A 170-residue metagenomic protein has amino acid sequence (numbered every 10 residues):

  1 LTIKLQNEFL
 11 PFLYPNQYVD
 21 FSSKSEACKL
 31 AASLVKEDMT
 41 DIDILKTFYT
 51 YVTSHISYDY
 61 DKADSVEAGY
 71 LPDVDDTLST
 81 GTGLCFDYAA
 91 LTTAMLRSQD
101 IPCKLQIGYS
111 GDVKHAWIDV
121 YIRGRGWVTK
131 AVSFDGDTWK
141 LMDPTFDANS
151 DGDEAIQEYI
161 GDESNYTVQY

Functional and structural regions predicted by a protein language model:
L1-P11: Beta-strand-enriched, solvent-exposed domains that form extended recognition/catalytic surfaces
P15-S79, V128, G136-D137, M142-A148 (+1 more regions): Secondary-structure boundary elements
I44-F48, G81-L96: Active-site nucleophilic cysteine motif
S79-G81, L105: Active-site rim elements
D87-Y170: Hydrophobic/aromatic-rich core segments of domains that either
